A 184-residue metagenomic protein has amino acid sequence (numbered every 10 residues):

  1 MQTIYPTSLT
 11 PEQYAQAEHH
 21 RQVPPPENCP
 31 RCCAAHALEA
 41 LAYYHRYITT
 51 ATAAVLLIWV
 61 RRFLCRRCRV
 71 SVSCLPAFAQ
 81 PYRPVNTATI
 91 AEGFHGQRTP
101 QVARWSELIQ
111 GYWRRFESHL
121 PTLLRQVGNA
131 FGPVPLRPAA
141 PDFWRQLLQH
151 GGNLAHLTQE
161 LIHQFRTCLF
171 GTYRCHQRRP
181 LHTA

Functional and structural regions predicted by a protein language model:
M1-F78: Short, conserved DNA-binding cores of transcription-related domains
M1-T10, I58, Q126-A184: Long C-terminal interaction/binding lobes of large macromolecular proteins
P6, A35-E39, V55, R66 (+6 more regions): Alpha-helical protein-protein interaction elements
H19-H20, H36, H45, H95 (+6 more regions): Histidine (H) residue identity feature
I48, T52, E117, F170 (+1 more regions): Short linear sequence elements within intrinsically disordered, low-complexity coil regions
R69-G152, T183: Short, positively charged, Gly/Tyr-enriched micro-motifs that form contact patches at catalytic or ligand/partner
